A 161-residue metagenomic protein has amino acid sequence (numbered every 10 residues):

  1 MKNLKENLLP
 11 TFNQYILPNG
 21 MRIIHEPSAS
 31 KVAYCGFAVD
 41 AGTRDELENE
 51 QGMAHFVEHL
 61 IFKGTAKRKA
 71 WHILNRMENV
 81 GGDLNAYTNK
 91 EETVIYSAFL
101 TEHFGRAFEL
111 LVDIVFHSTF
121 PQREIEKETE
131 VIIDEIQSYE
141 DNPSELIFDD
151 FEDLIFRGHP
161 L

Functional and structural regions predicted by a protein language model:
M1-I73, E109: His/Glu-rich zincin catalytic helix
A66, I73-L161: Acidic/histidine-enriched segments that form metal/cofactor-coordinating and catalytic pocket/exosite environments
